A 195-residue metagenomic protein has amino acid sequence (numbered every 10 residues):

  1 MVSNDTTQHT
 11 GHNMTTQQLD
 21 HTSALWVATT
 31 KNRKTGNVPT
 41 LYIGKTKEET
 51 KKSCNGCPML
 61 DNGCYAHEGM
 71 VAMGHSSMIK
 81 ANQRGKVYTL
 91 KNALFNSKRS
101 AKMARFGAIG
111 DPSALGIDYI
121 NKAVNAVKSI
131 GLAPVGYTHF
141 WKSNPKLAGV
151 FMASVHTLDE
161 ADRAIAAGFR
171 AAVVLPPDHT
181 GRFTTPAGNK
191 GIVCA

Functional and structural regions predicted by a protein language model:
M1-A195: Class I S-adenosyl-L-methionine
